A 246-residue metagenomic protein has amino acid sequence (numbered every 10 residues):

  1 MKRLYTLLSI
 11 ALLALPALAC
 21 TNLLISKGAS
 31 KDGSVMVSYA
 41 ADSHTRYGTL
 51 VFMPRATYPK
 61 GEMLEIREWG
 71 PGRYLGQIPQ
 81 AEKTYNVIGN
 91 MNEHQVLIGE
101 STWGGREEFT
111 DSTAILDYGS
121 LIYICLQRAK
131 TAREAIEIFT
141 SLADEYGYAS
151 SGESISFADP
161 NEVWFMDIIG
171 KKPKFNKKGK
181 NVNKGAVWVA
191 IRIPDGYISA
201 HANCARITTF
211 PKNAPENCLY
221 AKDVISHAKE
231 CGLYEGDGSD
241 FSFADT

Functional and structural regions predicted by a protein language model:
K2-I10: Sec-dependent signal peptide recognition, specifically the positively charged N-region followed immediately by
L7-L8, K83, Y123: Generic detector of short alpha-helix boundary/capping microenvironments and adjacent low-complexity segments
I10, W69-P71, Q127-A129: N-terminal start-of-chain detector that recognizes signal peptides and the immediate post-cleavage beginning
A14-P16: N-terminal signal peptide c-region/cleavage motif recognized by signal peptidases
C20-Y118, I138-T246: A contiguous strand-loop segment
T110-S112, S120-A129: Second-shell loop/turn segments in exported
